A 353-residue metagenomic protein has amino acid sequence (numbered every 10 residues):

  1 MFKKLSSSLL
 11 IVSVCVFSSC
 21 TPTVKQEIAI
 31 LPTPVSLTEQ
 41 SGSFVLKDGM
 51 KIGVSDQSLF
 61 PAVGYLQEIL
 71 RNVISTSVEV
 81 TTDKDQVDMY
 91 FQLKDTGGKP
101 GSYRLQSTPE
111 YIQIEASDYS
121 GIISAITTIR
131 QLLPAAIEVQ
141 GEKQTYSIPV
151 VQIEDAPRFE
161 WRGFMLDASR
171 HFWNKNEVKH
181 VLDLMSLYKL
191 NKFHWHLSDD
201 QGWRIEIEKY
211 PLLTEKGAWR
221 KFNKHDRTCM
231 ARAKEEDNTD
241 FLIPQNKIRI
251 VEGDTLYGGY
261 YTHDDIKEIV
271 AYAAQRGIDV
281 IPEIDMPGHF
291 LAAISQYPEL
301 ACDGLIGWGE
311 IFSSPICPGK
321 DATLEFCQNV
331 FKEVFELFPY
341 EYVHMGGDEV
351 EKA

Functional and structural regions predicted by a protein language model:
M1-E27: Bacterial Sec-dependent N-terminal signal peptides
C20, C317, A353: Functionally engaged cysteine thiol sites
C20-W161: Contiguous, structured surface segment used for ligand recognition
G98-P315, A322-L324, K332-Y342: Feature activates predominantly on carbohydrate-active enzymes
D118, K352-A353: Catalytic-core regions of glycoside hydrolase
I284, V343-K352: Short acidic/histidine-rich active-site segments
